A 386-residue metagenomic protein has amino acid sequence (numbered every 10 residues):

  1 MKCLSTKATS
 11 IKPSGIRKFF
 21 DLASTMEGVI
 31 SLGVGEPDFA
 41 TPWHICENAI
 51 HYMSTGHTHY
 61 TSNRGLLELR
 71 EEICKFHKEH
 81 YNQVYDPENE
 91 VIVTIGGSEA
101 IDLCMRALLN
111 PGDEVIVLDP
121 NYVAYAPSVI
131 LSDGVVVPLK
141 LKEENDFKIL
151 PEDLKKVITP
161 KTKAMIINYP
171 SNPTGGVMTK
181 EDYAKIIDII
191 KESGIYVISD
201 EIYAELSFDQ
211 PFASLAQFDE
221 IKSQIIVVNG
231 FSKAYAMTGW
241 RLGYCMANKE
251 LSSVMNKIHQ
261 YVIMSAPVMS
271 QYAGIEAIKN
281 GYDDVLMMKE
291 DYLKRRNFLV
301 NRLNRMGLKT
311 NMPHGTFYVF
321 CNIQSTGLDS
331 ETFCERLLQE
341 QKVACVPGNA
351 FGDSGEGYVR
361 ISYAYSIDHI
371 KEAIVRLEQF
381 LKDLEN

Functional and structural regions predicted by a protein language model:
M1-L4, T9-K12, F19-M26, I30 (+2 more regions): PLP-dependent class I/II
I50, S54, H59-N63: Phosphate/diphosphate ligand-binding glycine-rich loop within oxidoreductases
Y60-I95: Conserved N-terminal alpha-helix of the aminotransferase class I/II PLP-enzyme fold
